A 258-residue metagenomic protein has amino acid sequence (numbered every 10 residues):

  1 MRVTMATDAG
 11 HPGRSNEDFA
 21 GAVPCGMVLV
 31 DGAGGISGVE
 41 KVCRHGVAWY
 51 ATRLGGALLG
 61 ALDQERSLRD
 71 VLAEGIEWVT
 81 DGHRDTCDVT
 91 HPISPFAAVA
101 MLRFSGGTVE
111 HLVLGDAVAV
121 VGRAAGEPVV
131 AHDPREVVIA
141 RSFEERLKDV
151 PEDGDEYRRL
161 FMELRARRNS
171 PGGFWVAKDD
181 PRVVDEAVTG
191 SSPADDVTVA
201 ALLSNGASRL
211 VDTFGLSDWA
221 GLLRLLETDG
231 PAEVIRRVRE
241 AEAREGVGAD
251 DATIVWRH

Functional and structural regions predicted by a protein language model:
M1-H258: PP2C/PPM-type serine/threonine phosphatase catalytic domain
